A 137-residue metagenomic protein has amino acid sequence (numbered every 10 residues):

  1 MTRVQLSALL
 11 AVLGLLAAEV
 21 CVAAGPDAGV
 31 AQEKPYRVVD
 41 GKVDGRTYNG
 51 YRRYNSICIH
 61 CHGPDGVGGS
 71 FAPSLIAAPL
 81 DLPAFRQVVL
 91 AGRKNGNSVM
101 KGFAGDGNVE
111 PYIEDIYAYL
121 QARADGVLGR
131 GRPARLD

Functional and structural regions predicted by a protein language model:
M1-L6: Positively charged n-region of N-terminal signal peptides that target proteins for export
S7-E19: Bacterial N-terminal signal peptides
A23-R53, L136-D137: Electrostatic cytochrome c docking/interface patches
D40, T47, G63-A91, V99-G102: Gly/Gly-Pro-rich "capping" loops immediately C-terminal to redox-active cysteine motifs in periplasmic/lumenal
G45, N49, R53, S70 (+2 more regions): Extracytoplasmic/secreted proteins, especially bacterial periplasmic and envelope-associated proteins
Y54-H60, D65, Y112: Short pre-active-site segment immediately N-terminal to redox-active cysteine/selenocysteine motifs in thiol-based
G69-I76, A91-D137: Axial heme c-ligation environment in periplasmic c-type cytochrome domains
